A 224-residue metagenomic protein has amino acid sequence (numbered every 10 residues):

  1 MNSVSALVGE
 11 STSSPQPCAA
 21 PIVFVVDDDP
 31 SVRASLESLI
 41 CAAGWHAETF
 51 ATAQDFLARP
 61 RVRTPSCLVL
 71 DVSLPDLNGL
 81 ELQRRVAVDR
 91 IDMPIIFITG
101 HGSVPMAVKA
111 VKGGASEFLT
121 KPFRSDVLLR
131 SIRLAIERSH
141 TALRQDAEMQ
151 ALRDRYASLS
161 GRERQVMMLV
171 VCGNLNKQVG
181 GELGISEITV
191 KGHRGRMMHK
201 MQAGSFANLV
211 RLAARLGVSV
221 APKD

Functional and structural regions predicted by a protein language model:
A19-V32, L36-I40, L68, L159: Conserved acidic segment of CheY-like receiver
A51-T52, N78-E81: Acidic catalytic/metal-coordinating carboxylates
R63-V69, L74: Active-site beta3 strand of CheY-like receiver
S103-P105, L119, F123-I132, E182: C-terminal output helix
L175-N208: Recognition helix of helix-turn-helix DNA-binding domains
M198-D224: Basic, Lys/Arg-enriched C-terminal extension of HTH/homeodomain DNA-binding domains
